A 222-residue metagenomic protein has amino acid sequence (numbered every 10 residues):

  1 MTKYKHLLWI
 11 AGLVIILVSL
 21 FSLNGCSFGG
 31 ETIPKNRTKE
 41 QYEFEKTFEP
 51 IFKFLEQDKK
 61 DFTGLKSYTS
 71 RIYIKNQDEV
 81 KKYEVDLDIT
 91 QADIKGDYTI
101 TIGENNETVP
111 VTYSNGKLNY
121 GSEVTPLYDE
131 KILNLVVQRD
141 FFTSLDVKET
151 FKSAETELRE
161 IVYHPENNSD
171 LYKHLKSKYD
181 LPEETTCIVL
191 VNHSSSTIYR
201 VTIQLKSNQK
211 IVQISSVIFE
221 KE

Functional and structural regions predicted by a protein language model:
M1-N24: Sec-dependent bacterial lipoprotein signal peptides
S19-I72: N-terminal leader/targeting segments and the immediate start of mature chains
K60-S67, D86-K95, S114-N119, T156 (+2 more regions): Short, solvent-exposed coil/turn segments at beta-strand boundaries
T69-N76, V162-L171, Q204: Generic short beta-strand segments
K82-K131: An acidic-aromatic
Y113-L158, Y163: Flexible, processing/modification-adjacent segments and terminal tails in exported/periplasmic/extracellular proteins
T143-L190: Intrinsically disordered, low-complexity segments enriched in Gly and acidic/Ser/Thr residues that form flexible
D170-E222: Gly/Pro-enriched, hydrophobic low-complexity segments that function as extracytoplasmic propeptides/linkers
